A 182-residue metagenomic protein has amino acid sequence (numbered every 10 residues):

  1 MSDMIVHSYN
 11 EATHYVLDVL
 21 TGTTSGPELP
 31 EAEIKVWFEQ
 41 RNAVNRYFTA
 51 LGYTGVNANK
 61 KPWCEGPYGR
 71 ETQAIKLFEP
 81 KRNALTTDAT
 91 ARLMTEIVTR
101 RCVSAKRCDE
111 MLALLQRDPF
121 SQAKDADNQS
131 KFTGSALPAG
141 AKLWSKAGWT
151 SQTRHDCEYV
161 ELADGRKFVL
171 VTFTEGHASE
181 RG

Functional and structural regions predicted by a protein language model:
M1, Y9, P80, S179-G182: Proteins with a high burden of low-complexity, intrinsically disordered sequence enriched in S/T/G/P/A and R, requiring
M1-A74, L85-D88: Active-site-adjacent helix/loop patches that line small-molecule binding or acyl-intermediate pockets
W37, R82-T87, A91-G182: Structured C-terminal helix/loop/strand segments within mature extracytoplasmic catalytic/sensor domains
K76-F78: Acidic, His- and aromatic-enriched active-site or binding-groove loops in soluble protein domains that engage sugars
